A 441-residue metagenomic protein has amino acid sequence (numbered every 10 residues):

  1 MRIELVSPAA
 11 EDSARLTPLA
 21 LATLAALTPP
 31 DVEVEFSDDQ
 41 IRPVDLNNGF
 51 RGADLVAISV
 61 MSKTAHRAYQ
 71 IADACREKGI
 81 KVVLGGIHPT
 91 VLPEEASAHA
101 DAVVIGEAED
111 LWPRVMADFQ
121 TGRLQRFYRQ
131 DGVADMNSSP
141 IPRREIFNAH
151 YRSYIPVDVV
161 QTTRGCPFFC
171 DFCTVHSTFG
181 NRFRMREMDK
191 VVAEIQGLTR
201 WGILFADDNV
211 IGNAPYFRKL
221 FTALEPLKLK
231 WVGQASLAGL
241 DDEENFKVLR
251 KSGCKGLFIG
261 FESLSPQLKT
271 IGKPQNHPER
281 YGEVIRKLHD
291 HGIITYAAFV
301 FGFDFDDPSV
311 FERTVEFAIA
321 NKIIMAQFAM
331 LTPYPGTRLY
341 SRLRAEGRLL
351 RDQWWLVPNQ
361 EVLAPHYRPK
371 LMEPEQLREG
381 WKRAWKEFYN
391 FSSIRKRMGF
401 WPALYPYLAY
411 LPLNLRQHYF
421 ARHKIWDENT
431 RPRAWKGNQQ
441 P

Functional and structural regions predicted by a protein language model:
M1-L198: Acidic, low-complexity intrinsically disordered segments
M1-V6, A14, P30-F36, G49-R51 (+5 more regions): Radical SAM enzyme core and accessory elements
P8, D39, I87, D208 (+2 more regions): Cofactor-binding loop segments of dinucleotide-utilizing enzymes, especially the Rossmann-like FAD- and NAD(P)+-binding
D12, P93-E95, F168, P215 (+4 more regions): Flexible glycine/acidic-rich beta-alpha junction loops that bind and position SAM and/or redox cofactors in anaerobic
L27, D31, A74, K78 (+14 more regions): Alpha-helical structural signal in soluble globular domains
V83-L84, V104, F127-Y128, V232-Q234 (+3 more regions): Structural detector of well-ordered beta-strand residues that form the stable sheet scaffold of enzyme domains
E95-R114, V248-L257, R313-F328: Structural recognition of alpha->loop->beta junctions
I141-Y296, F303, P308-S309, E316: Radical SAM [4Fe-4S] cluster-binding motif and immediate context
